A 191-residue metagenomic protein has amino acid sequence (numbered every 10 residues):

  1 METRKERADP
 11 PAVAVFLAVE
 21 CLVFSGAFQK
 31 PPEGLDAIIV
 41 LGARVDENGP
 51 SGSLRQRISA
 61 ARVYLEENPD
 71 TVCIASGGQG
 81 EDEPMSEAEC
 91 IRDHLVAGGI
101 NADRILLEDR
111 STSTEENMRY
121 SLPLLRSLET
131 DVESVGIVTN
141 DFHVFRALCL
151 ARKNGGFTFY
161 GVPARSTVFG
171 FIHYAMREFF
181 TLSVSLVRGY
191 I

Functional and structural regions predicted by a protein language model:
E6-V19: Hydrophobic membrane-insertion alpha-helices, especially the h-region of bacterial N-terminal signal peptides
L17-S25, S183-Y190: Structural signature of transmembrane alpha-helix termini at the membrane-water interface
A18-M176: A structural signal for short, hydrophobic/glycine-enriched beta-strand patches
F171-I191: A transmembrane-helix-recognition feature enriched in membrane-embedded lipid enzymes and envelope glyco-/phospholipid
